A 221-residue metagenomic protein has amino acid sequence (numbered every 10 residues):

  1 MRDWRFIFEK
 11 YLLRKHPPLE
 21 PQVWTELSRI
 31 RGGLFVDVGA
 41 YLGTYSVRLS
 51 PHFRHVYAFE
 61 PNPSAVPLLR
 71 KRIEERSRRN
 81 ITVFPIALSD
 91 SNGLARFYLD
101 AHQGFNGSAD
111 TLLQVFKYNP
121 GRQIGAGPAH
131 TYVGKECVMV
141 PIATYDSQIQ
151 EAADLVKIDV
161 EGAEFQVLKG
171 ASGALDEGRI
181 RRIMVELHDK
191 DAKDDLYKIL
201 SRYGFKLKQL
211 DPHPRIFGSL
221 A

Functional and structural regions predicted by a protein language model:
M1-A221: Phosphate/nucleotide-binding beta-alpha loop and adjacent structural elements of enzyme active sites
